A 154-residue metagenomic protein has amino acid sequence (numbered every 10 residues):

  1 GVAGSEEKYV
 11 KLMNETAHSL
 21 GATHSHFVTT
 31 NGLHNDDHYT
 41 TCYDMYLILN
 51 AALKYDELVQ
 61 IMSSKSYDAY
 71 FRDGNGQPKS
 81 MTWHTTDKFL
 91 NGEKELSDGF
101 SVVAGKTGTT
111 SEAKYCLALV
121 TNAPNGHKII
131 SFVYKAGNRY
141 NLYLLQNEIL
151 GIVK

Functional and structural regions predicted by a protein language model:
A3-K154: Penicillin-recognizing serine hydrolase domain
